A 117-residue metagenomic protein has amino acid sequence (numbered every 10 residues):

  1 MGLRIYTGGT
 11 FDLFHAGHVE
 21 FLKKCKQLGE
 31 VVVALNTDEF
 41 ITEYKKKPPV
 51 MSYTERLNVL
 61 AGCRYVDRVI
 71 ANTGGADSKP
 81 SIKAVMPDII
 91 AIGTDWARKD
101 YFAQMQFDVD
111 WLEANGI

Functional and structural regions predicted by a protein language model:
M1-I117: Nucleotidyltransferase catalytic core that binds NTPs
